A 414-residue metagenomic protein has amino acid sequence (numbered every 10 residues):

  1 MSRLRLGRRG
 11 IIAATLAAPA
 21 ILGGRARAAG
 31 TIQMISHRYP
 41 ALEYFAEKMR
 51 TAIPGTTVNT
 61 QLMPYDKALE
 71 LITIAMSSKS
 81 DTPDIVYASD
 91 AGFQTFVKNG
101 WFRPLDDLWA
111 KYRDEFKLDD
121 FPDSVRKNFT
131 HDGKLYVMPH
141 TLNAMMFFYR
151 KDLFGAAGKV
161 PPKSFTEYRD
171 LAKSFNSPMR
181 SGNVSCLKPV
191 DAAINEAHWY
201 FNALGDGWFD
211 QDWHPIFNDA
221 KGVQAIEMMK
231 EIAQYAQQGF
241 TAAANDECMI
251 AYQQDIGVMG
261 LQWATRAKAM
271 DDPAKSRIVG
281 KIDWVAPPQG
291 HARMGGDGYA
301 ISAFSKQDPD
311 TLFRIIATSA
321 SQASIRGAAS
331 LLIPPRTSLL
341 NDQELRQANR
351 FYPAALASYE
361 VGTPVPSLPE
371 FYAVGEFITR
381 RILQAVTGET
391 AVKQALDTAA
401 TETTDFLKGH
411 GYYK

Functional and structural regions predicted by a protein language model:
M1-L16: N-terminal secretory signal peptides and thylakoid transit peptides that target proteins across membranes
A29-Y39, T57-Q61, I85: Short, well-ordered beta-strand elements
T51-D120, D152, A156-K163, A251 (+2 more regions): Extracytoplasmic "Venus flytrap"/periplasmic binding protein-like
A91-A144, R169, E196, V279-D283 (+1 more regions): Hinge/lid segment of periplasmic solute-binding proteins
D106-D120, L187-K188, L204-Q224, D271-A292 (+1 more regions): Short, solvent-exposed loop/beta-turn-alpha elements that line the ligand-binding surface or hinge of extracytoplasmic
H131-H140, M145, T166-P215, G257: Extracytoplasmic/periplasmic solute-binding protein
L171-N176, D212-T241: Glycine-centered hinge/linker elements that transmit conformational signals in sensory and ligand-binding systems
A264-I278, P288-R381, Y412-K414: C-terminal lobe and pocket-closing loops of periplasmic/extracytoplasmic Venus-flytrap solute-binding proteins
